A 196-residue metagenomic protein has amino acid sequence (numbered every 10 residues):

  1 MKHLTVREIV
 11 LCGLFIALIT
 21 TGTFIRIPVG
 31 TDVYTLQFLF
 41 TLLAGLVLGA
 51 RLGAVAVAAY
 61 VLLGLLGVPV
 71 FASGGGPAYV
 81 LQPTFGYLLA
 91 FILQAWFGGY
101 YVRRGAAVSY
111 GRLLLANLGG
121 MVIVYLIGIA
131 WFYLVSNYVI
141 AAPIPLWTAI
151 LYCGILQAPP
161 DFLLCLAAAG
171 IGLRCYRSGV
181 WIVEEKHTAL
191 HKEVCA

Functional and structural regions predicted by a protein language model:
M1-A56: Hydrophobic transmembrane alpha-helices
M1-V6, Y176, V180-A196: Short, charged juxtamembrane terminal tails flanking transmembrane helices
V10, L14, L18, F40 (+9 more regions): Lipid-exposed faces of alpha-helical membrane segments in multi-pass integral membrane proteins
V10, L14, P77-L126: Short helix-perturbing small/polar motifs within transmembrane alpha-helices
L18, G22, R26, A44 (+11 more regions): Alpha-helical membrane-inserting segments
G22-Y34, A59-Q94: Interfacial aromatic-anchored transmembrane helix boundaries in multi-pass membrane proteins
F40, R51-L52, F85, R112 (+1 more regions): Residue-level recognition of membrane-helix boundary sites in multi-pass small-molecule transporters
S109-T188: Membrane-embedded alpha-helical hairpins and interfacial helices in multi-pass inner-membrane proteins
